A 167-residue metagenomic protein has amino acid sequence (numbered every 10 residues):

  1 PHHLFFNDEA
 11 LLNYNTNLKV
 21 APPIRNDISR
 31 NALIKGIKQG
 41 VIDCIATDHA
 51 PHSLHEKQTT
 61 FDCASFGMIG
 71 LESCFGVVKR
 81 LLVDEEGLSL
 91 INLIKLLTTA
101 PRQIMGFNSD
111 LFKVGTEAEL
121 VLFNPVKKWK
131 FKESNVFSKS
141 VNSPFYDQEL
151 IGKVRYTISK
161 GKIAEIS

Functional and structural regions predicted by a protein language model:
P1-I45: Histidine/acidic residue-rich metal-binding segments in metalloenzymes
F6-L12, E56-T59, E133-N135: Short acidic, glycine/serine/threonine-rich loops at helix termini
N17, G36-Q39, D43-I45, A50-P125: His/Asp/Glu-enriched, well-ordered alpha-helical/loop segment that forms or immediately abuts the divalent-metal
L18-S29, S65-I69, S143-E149: A short acidic, glycine-rich active-site loop that binds or catalyzes chemistry on phosphate/adenosine moieties
P23, S89-L90, K132-F137: Short, positively charged
R25, V83, I166: Residue-level marker of positions within ordered structural domains that often coincide with functionally constrained
N26-K35, C74-R80, L150-T157: Short C-terminal domain-edge/linker segments immediately following a structured domain
T60-C63, E117-S167: C-terminal cap of metal-dependent C-N hydrolases
